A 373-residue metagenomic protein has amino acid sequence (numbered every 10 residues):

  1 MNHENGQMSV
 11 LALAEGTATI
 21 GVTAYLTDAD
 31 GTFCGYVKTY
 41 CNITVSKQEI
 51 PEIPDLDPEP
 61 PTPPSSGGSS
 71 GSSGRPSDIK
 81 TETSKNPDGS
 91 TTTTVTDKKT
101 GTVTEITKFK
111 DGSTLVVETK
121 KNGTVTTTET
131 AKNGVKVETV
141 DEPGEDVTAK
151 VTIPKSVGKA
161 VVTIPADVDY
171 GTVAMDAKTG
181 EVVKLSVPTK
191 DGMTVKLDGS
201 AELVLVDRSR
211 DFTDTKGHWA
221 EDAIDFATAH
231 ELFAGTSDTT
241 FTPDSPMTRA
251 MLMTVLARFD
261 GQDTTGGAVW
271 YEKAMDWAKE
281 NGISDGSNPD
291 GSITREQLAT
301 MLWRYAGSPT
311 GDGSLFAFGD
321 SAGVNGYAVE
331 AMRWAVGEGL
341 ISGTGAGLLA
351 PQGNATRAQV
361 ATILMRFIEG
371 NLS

Functional and structural regions predicted by a protein language model:
M1-D55: Extracytoplasmic soluble-region selector
N2-H3, L185-T189: Short beta-strand segments within Ig-like beta-sandwich modules, predominantly Fibronectin type-III
L11-A12, V195-L197: Short, flexible loop/turn segments at beta-strand junctions in immunoglobulin-like and fibronectin type III
G21-L26, E105-T107, E118, E129 (+3 more regions): Extended Gly/Ser/Thr-rich low-complexity repeat segments, especially those forming or decorating extracellular
Q48-K110, T114-K121, V125-E129, K136 (+1 more regions): Ser/Thr/Gly/Pro-rich low-complexity, disordered linker/stalk segments of secreted and cell-surface proteins
S73, T179-S186, K196-D222, A229 (+4 more regions): Feature responds to low-complexity, polar/acidic, surface-exposed segments characteristic of secreted/exported proteins
D111-S113, K121-T124, T130-E181, K190: Proteolytic processing hotspots in large secreted/extracellular or virion-associated proteins and select intracellular
